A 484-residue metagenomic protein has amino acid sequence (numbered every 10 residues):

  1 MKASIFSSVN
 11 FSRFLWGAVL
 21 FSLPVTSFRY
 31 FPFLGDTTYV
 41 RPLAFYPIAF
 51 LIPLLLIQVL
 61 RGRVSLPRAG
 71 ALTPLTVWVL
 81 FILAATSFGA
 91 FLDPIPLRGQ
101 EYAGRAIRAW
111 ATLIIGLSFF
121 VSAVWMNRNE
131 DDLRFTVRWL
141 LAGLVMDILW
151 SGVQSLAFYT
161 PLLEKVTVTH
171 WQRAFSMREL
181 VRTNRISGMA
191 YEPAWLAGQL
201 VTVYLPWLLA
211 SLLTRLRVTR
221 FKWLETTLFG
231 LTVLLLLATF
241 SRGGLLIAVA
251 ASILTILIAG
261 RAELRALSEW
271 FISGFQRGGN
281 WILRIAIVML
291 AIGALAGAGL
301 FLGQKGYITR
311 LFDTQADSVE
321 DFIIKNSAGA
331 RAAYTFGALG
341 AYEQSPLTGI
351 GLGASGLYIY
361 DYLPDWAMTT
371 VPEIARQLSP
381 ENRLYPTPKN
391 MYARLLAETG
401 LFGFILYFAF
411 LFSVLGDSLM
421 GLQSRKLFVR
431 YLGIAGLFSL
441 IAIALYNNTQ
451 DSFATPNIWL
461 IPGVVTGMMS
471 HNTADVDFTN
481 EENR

Functional and structural regions predicted by a protein language model:
M1-I95, R128-R134, R138, T167 (+4 more regions): Transmembrane signal-anchor hairpin modules in multi-pass inner-membrane enzymes, especially those that act on
L15-P24, W223-T232, P386, N390 (+4 more regions): Loop-to-helix entry and N-terminal half of a specific, functionally important transmembrane alpha helix in multi-pass
L20, P53, L209, A248-A259 (+3 more regions): Transmembrane alpha-helices of multi-pass inner-membrane enzymes
S27-L34, R98, A174-M189, A333 (+1 more regions): Juxtamembrane membrane-water interface segments that cap and precede transmembrane helices
P42-A49, V77, R98-W125, L144: Aromatic-anchored transmembrane helix interface
L80, I114-S122, R134-T183, S187-W270 (+5 more regions): Alpha-helical transmembrane segments of multi-pass inner-membrane proteins
L149, S155-Y159, T255-F322, L339-Q344 (+2 more regions): A membrane-periplasm/extracellular boundary helix in multi-pass inner-membrane enzymes that assemble envelope glycans
D321-F336, Q344, T348-T399: Long extracytoplasmic/lumenal interhelical loops at the membrane interface of multi-pass membrane proteins
